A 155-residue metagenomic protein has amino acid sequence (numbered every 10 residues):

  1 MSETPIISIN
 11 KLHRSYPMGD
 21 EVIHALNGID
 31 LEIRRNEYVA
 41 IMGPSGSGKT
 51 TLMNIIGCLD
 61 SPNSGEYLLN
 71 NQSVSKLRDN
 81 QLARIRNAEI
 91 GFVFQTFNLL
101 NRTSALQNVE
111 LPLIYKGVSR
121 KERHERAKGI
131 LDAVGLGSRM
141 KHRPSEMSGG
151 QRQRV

Functional and structural regions predicted by a protein language model:
T4-V155: ABC family nucleotide-binding domain
